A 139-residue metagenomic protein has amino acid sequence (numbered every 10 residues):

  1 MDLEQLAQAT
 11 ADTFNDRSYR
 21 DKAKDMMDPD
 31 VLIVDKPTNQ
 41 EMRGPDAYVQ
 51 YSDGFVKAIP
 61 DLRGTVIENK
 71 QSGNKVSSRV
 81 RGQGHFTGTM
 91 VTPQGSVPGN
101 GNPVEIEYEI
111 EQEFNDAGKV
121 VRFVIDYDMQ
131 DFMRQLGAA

Functional and structural regions predicted by a protein language model:
M1-A139: C-terminal and inter-domain tail/linker signature
